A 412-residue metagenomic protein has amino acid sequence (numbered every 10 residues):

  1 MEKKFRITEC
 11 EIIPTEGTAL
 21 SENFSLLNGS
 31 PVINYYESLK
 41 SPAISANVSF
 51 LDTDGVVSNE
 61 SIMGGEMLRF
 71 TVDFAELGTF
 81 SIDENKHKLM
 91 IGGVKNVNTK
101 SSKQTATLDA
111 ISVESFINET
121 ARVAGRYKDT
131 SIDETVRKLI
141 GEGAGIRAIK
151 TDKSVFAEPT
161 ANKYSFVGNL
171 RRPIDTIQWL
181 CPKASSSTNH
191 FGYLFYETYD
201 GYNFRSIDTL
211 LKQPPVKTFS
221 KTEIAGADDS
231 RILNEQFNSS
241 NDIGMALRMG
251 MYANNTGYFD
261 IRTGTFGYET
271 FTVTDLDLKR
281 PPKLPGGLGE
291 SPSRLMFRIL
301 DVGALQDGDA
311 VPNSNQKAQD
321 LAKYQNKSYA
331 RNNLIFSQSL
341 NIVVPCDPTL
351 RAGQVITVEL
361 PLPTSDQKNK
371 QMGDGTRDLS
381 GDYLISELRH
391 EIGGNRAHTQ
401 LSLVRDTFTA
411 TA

Functional and structural regions predicted by a protein language model:
M1-T120: Assembly/oligomerization scaffold segments
R6-T8, I44, E66, N85-M90 (+7 more regions): Envelope-exposed proteins and targeting segments
T15, L51-T53, D73-A75, M90-V97 (+7 more regions): Solvent-exposed coil/turn segments that connect beta secondary-structure elements in extracytoplasmic/periplasmic
I33-M63, I224-A412: An acidic/polar, Gly/Ser/Thr-rich interaction patch typically located in mid-to-C-terminal regions of proteins
V57, T120-D129, N162-G168: Second-shell loop/turn segments in exported
S58, G143, C181-T188, L360: Sec/Tat-exported extracytoplasmic proteins
V97, Q104-T105, D109-F116, K128-S154: Glycine-rich, acidic and aromatic/proline-enriched surface loops and short helix-turn segments that act as binding
T105-L108, S112-E114, K153-L247: Short beta-strand-centered interaction patches in the first periplasmic/extracellular domains of large envelope
